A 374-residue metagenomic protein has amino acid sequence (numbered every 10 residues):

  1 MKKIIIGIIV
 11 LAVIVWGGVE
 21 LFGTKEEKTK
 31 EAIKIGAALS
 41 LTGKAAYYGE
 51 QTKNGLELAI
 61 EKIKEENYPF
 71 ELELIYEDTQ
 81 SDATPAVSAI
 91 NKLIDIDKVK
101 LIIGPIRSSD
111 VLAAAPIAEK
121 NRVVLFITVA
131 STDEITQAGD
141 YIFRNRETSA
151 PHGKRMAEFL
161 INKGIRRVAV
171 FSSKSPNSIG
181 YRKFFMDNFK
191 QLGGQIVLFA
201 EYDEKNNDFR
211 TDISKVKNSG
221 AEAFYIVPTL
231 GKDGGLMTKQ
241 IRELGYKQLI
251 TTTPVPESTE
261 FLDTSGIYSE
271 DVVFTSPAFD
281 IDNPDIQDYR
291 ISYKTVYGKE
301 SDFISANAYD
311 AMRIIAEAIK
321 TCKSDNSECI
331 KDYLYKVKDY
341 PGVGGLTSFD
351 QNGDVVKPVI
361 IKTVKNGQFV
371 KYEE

Functional and structural regions predicted by a protein language model:
K2-E374: Extracytosolic ligand-binding ectodomains
